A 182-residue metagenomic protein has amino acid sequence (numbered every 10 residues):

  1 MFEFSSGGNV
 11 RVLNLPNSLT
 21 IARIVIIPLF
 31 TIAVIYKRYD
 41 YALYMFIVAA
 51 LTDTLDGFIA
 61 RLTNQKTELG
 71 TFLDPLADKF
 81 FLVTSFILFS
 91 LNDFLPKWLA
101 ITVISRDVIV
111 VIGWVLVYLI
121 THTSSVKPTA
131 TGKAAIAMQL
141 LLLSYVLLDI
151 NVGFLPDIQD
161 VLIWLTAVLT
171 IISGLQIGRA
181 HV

Functional and structural regions predicted by a protein language model:
M1-V182: Alpha-helical transmembrane bundles and membrane-interface segments of multipass inner-membrane proteins
